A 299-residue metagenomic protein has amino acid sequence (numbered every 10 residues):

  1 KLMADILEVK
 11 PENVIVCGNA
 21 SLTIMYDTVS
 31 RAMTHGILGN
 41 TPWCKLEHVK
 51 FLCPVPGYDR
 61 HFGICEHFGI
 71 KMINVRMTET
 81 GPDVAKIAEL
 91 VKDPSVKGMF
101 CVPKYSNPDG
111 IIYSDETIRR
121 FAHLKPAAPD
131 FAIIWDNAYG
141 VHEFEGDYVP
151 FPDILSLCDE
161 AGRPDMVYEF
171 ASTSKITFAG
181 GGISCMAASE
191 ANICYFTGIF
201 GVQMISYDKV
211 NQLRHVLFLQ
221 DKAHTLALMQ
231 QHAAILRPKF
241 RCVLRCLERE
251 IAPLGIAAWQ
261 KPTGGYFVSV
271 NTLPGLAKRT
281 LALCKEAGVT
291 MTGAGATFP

Functional and structural regions predicted by a protein language model:
K1-P129, G140-G162: Conserved core of the PLP fold type I
K71, A132, T290: Residue-level detector of anion-binding/catalytic polar loops
G98, A132-I133, Y168: Hydrophobic "anchor" residues on beta-strands that sit immediately upstream of conserved functional sites
N137: Walker B catalytic acidic pair
S156-R237: Conserved core segment of the aminotransferase class I/II
N192-I193, T197, F267-P299: Conserved C-terminal alpha-helix-loop-beta "cap" of PLP-dependent enzymes that closes/shapes the active-site mouth
Q230-L244, I256-N271, K285: Conserved glycine-rich beta-strand-loop-beta hairpin in the small C-terminal domain of fold type I
